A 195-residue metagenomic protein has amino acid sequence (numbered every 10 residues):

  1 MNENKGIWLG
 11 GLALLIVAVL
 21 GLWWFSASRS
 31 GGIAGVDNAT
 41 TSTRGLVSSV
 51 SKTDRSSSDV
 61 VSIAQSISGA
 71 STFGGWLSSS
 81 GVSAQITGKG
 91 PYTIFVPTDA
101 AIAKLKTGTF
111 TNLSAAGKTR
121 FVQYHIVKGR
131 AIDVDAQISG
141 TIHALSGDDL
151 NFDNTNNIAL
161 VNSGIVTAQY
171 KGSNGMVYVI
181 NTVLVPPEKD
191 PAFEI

Functional and structural regions predicted by a protein language model:
N2-I195: Mature, structured domains of secreted/extracytosolic soluble proteins
